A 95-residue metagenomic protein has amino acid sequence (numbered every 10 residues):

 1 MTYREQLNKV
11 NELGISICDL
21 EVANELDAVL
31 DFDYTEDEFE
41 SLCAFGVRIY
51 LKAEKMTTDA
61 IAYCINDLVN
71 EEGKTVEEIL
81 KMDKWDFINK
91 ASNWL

Functional and structural regions predicted by a protein language model:
R4, K9, L13-C18: N-terminal acidic leader/helix
I17-L95: Acidic, low-complexity, intrinsically disordered interaction modules
